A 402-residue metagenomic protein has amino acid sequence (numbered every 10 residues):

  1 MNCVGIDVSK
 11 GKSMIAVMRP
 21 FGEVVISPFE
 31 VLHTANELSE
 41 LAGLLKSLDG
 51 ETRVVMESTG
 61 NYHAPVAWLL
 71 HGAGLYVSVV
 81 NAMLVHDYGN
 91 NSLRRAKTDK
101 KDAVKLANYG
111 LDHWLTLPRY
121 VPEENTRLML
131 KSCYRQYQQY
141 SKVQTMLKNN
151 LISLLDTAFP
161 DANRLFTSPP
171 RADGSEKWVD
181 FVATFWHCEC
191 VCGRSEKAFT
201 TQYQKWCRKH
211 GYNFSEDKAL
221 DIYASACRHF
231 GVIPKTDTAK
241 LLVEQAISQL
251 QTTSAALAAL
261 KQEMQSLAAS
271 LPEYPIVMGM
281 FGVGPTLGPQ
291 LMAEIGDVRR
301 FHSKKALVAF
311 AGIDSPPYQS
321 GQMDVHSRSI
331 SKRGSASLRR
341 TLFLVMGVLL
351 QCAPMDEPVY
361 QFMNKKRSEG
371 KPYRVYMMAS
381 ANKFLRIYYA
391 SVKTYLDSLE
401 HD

Functional and structural regions predicted by a protein language model:
M1-D402: A detector of single, family-specific signature residues that are central to catalytic or substrate-handling motifs
